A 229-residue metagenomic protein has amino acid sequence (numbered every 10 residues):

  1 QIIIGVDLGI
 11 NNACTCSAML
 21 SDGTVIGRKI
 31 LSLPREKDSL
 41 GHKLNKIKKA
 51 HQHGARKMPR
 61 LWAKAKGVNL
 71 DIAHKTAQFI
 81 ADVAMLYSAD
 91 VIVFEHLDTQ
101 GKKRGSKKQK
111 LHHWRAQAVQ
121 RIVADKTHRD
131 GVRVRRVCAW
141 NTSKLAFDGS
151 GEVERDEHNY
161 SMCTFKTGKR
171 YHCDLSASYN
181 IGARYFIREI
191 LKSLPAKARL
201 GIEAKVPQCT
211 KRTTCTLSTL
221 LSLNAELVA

Functional and structural regions predicted by a protein language model:
Q1-A229: Positively charged, helix-rich recognition surfaces that bind polyanionic ligands
